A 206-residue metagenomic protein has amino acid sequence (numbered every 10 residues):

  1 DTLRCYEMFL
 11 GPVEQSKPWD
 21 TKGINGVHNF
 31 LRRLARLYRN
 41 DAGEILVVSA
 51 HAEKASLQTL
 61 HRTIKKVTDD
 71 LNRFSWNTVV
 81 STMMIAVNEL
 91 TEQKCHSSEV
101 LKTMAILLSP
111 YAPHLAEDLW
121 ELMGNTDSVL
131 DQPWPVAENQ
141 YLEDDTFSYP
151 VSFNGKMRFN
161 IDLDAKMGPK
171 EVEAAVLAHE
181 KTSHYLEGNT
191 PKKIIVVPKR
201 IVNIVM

Functional and structural regions predicted by a protein language model:
D1-D162, I195-I201: Helix-rich, typically C-terminal accessory recognition domains appended to large enzymatic cores
K166-L186: A short, contiguous, amphipathic alpha-helix enriched in charged residues
Y185-M206: Phosphate-backbone binding interfaces of nucleic-acid-interacting proteins
